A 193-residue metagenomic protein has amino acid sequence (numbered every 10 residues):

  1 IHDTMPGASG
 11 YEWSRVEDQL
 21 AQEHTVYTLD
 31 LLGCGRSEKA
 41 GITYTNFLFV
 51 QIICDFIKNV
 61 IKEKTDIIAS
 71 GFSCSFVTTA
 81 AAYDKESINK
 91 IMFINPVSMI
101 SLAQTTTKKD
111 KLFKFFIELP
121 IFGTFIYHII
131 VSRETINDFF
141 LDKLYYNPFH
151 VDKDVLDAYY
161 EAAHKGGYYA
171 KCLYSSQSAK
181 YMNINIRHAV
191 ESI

Functional and structural regions predicted by a protein language model:
I1-R36: Conserved HGGG/HGGXW glycine-rich cap/lid loop of the alpha/beta-hydrolase fold
S14, C54, T78-A82: Short, hydrophobic alpha-helix immediately C-terminal to the catalytic nucleophile
E23, V60-K108: Conserved hydrolase catalytic core segment
L31, K39, P96: Active-site loop/turn elements of alpha/beta-hydrolase fold enzymes, especially the short glycine-/histidine-rich
E38-V50: Catalytic nucleophile-loop/oxyanion-hole region of alpha/beta-hydrolase and closely related hydrolase-like folds
F47-T65: Conserved acidic catalytic loop of the alpha/beta-hydrolase fold
A103-D157, K171-A179: Helix-rich cap/lid subdomain of alpha/beta-hydrolase
F149-H150, K165-I193: Conserved serine/cysteine hydrolase catalytic core
